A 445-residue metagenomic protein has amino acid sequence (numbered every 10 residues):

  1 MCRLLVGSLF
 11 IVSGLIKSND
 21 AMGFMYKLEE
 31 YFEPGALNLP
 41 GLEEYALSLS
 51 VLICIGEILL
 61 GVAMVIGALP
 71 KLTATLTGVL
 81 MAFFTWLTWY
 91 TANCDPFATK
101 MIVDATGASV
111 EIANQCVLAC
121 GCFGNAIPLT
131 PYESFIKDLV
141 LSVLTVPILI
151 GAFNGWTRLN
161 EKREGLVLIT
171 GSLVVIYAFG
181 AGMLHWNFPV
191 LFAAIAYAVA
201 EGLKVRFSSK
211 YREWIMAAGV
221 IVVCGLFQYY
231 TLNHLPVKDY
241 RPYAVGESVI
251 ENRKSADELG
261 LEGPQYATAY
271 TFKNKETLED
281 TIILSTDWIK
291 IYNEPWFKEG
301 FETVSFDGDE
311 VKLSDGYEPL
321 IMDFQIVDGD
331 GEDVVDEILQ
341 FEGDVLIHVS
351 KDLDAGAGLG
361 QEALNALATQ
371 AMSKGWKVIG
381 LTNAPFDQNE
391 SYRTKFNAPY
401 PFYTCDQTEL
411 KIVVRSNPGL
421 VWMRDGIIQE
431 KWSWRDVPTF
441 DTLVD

Functional and structural regions predicted by a protein language model:
M1, I150-L159, G202-S208: Membrane-interface junctions at the ends of membrane-embedded or membrane-associated helices
M1-S18: N-terminal signal-anchor transmembrane alpha helix
M1-V6, L72-T77, R212-A218: Alpha-helical transmembrane segments and their helix-start/interface "positive-inside/aromatic belt" motifs in integral
S13-I53: Solvent-exposed, well-ordered loop and adjacent helix/strand elements within mature globular domains that form
C54-G182: Hydrophobic alpha-helical segments
G165-W186, L191-Y240: Internal/C-terminal transmembrane anchor helices
K238-D445: Extracytosolic and intramembrane catalytic regions of membrane-associated proteins in envelope/secretory systems
